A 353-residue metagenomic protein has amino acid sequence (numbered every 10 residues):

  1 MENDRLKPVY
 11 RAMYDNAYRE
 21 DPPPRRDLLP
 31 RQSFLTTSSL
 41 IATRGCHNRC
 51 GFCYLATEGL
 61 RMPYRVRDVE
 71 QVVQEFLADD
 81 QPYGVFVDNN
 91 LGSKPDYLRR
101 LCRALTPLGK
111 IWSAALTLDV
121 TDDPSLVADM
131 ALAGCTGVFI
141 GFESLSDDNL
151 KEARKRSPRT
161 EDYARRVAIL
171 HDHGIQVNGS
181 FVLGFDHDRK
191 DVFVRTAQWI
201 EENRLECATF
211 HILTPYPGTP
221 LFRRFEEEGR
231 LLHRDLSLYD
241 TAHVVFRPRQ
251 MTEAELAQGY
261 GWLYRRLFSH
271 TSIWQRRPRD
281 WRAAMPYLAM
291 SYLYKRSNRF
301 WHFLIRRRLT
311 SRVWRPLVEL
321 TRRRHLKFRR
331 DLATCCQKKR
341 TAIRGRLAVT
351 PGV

Functional and structural regions predicted by a protein language model:
M1-E20, T214, G218: Glycine-rich beta-alpha loop elements in corrinoid/cobalamin-binding modules across cobalamin-dependent enzymes
E2-L6, Q198-C207: Basic phosphate/pyrophosphate-binding loop/patch that engages nucleotide-derived ligands
P8-V9, Y64, N178, C207-F210 (+1 more regions): Acidic/polar loop patches that form or flank catalytic/metal-binding clefts of enzymes that bind anionic ligands
R11-Y14, L55, N89, P278-D280: Short, well-ordered beta-to-alpha junction loops that form the rim of enzyme active sites and present histidine/acidic
P22-N178, L183-F185, R189-Q198: Radical SAM [4Fe-4S] cluster-binding motif and immediate context
L29, R230, R234, T241-V353: Radical SAM enzyme core and accessory elements
N48, D96, D148, E152-A153 (+3 more regions): Flexible glycine/acidic-rich beta-alpha junction loops that bind and position SAM and/or redox cofactors in anaerobic
